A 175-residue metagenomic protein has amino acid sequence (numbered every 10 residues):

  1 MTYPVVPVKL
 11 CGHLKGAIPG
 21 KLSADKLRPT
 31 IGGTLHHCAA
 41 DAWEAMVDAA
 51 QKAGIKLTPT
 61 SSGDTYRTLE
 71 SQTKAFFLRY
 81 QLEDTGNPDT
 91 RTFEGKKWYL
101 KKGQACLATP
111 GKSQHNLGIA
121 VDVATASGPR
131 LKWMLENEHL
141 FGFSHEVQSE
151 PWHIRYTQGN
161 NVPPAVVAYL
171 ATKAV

Functional and structural regions predicted by a protein language model:
M1-V175: Cell-envelope/glycan interface and biosynthesis
